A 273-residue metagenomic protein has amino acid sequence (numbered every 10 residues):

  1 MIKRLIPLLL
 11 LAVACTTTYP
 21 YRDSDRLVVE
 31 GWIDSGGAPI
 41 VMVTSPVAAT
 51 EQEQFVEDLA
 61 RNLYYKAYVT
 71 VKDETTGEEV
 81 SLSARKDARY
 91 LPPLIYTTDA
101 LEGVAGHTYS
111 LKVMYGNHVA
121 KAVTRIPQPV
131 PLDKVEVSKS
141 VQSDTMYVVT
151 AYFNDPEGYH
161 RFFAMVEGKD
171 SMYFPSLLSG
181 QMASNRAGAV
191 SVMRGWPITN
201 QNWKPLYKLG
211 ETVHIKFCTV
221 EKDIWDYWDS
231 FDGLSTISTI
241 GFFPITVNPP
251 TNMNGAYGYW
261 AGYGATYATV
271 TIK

Functional and structural regions predicted by a protein language model:
M1-V13: Sec-dependent bacterial lipoprotein signal peptides
C15-K273: A sequence/structural signal for flexible, mid-protein segments enriched in small/helix-disrupting residues
